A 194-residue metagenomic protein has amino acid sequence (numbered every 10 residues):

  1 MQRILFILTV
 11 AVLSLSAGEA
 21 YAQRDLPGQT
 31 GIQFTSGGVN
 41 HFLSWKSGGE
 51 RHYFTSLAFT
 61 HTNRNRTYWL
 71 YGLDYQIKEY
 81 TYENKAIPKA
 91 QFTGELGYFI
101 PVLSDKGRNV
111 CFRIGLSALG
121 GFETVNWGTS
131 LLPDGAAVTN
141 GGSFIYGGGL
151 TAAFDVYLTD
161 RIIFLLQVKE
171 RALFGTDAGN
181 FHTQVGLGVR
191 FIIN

Functional and structural regions predicted by a protein language model:
M1-Q29, N194: Cleavable N-terminal export/targeting peptides
Y21-G72, G186, R190-N194: Short glycine/proline- and aromatic-enriched beta-strand/turn motifs that initiate or cap beta-hairpins
G28-T30, G49-T55, A86-G94, V110 (+2 more regions): Residues that define the transmembrane beta-barrel architecture of outer-membrane proteins
F42-W45, Y80-I87, P133-N140, R171-T176: Extracellular loop and loop/strand-boundary signature of outer-membrane beta-barrel proteins
A58-P133, I162, F191-N194: Gram-negative (and chloroplast) outer-membrane scaffold detector with strong preference for beta-barrel transmembrane
K78, A153-N194: Predominantly the C-terminal beta-signal and adjacent terminal strand-loop region of outer-membrane beta-barrel
L116-G120, G148-A152, V168-E170: Hydrophobic alpha-helical segments of small multi-pass membrane proteins
V138, I145-V156: Acidic, glycine-rich flexible loop segments
